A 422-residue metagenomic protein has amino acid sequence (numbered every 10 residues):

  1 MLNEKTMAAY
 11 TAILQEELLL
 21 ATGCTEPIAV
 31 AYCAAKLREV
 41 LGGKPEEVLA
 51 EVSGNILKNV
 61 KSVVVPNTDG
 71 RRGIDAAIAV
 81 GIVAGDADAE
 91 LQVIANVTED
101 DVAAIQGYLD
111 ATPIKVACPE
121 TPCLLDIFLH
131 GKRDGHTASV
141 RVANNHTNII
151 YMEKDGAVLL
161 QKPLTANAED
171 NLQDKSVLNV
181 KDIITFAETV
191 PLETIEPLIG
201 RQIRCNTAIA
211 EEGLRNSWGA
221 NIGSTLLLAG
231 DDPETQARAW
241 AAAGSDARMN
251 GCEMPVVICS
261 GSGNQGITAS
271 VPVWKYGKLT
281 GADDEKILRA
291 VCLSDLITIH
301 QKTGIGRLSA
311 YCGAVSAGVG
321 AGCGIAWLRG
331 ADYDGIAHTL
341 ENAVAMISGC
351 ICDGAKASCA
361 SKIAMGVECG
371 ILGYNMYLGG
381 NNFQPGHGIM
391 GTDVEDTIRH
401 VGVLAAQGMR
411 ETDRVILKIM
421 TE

Functional and structural regions predicted by a protein language model:
M1-T11, K44-K58, D232-G251, D283-Q301 (+1 more regions): Acidic-glycine-rich active-site phosphate/pyrophosphate-binding loop
L2, A21-T25, N55-N59, P66 (+6 more regions): A structural signal for small-residue-enriched, beta-sheet-centric alpha/beta enzyme cores and oligomeric scaffold folds
L20-K36, M254-V271, C312-S316: Conserved phosphate/anionic-ligand binding catalytic regions in large, soluble enzymes, centered on
A31-L124, F128: Early transmembrane hairpin of solute transport permeases
R38-V40, P66, Y276-D283, I287-R289 (+2 more regions): Hydrophobic alpha-helical bundle architecture
K44-V48, A89-I94, V116-A117, E193-I199 (+8 more regions): Flexible, glycine/charged-enriched surface loops at secondary-structure junctions
L109-G251, V415-E422: Signature of multi-pass transmembrane helix bundles
D231, T235, R248-A282: Membrane-embedded translocation segments of transport machinery
